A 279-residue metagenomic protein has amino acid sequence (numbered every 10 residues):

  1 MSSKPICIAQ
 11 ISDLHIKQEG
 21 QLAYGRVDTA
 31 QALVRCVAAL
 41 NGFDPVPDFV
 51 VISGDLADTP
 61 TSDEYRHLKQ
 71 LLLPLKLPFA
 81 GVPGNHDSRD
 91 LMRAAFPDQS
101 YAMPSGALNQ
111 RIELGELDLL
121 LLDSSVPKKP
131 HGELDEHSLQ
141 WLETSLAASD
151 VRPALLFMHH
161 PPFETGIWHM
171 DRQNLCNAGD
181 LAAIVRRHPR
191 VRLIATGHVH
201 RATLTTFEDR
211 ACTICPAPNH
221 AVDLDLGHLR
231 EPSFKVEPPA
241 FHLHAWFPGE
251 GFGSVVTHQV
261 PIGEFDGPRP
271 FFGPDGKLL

Functional and structural regions predicted by a protein language model:
M1-A9, R111-L121, L146-L155, F207-C212 (+1 more regions): Beta-strand-turn-beta hairpins that frame and shape the catalytic cleft of phosphate-ester-processing enzymes
M1-H67: N-terminal active-site segment of His-dependent metallophosphoesterases
D13, G54-D55, G84, H159 (+1 more regions): Active-site glycine-centered loops adjacent to acidic/histidine catalytic or metal-binding residues that shape
K17-A23, D90, K128-H131, E164-W168: A short acidic, helix-capping loop that chelates divalent metal ions and anchors anionic groups
C36-F49, H131-T213, A240-L243, V255-V256 (+1 more regions): His/acidic metal-ligating clusters that form di-metal
T61-A148, N177-R190, E208, P216 (+2 more regions): Extended active-site neighborhood of metal-dependent phosphoesterases/phosphodiesterases
I214-L279: Acidic, His/Gly-rich catalytic cores of divalent-metal-dependent hydrolytic chemistry
